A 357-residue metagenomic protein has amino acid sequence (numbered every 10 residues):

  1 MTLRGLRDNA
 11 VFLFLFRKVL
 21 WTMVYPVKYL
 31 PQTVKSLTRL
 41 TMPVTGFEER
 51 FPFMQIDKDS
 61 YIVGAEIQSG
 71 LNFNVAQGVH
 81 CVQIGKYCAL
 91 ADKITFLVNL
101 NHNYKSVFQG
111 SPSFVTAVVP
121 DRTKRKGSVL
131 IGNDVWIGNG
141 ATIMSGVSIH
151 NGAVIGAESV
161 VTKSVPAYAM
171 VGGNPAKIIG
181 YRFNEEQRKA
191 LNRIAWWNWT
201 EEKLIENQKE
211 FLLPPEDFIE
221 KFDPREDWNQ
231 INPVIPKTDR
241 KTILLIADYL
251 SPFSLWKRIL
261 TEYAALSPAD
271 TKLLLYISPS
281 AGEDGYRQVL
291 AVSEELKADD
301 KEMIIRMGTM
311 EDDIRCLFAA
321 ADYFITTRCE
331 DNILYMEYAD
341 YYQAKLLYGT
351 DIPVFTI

Functional and structural regions predicted by a protein language model:
M1-E48: Membrane-proximal basic amphipathic "stem/tether" segments
G5, S113-I143, P175-P233: C-terminal segments of enzyme domains that contribute to small-molecule binding surfaces
R50, M54, Y61-S145: Flexible, glycine/small-residue-enriched loop-and-beta-strand segment within the central core of proteins
V129, G140-A153, S159-K163: Beta-rich strand-turn-strand
R225-D239, I352-I357: Non-catalytic membrane-proximal stalk/linker segments that position and tether the catalytic domains
N232-R306: Conserved catalytic-core segment of nucleotide-activated headgroup transferases in glycan assembly
K301-L317: Conserved active-site histidine-acidic residue motif and adjacent donor-binding/catalytic loop of glycosyltransferases
C316-D331: Acidic donor-binding loop of glycosyltransferase active sites
